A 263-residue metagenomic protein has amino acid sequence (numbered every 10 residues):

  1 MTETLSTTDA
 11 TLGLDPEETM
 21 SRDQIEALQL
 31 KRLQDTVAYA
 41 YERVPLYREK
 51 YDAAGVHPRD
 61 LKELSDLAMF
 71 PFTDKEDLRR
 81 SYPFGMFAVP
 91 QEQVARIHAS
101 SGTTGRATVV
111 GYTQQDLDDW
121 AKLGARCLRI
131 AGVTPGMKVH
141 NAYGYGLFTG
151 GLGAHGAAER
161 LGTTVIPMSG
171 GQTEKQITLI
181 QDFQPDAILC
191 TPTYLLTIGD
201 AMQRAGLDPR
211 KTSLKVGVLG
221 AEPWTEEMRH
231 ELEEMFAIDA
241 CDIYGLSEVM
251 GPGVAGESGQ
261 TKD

Functional and structural regions predicted by a protein language model:
M1-A99, T104-K122, R126-I130, T134: Nucleotide 5′-phosphate-binding alpha/beta core
T2-Y41, P45, L161-D263: Active-site glycine/GP-rich loop and adjacent strand/helix microenvironment that borders small-molecule binding pockets
H98, H140, L189: N-terminal Rossmann-like NAD(P) cofactor-binding module of classical short-chain dehydrogenase/reductase
G105-D119, H155-V165, P185-L189: Acidic/glycine-enriched edge-of-secondary-structure segments
L117, G144-G146, T193-L195: Short glycine-enriched loops at secondary-structure junctions
A121-K138, T173-Q184: Conserved ATP-dependent adenylate/AMP-binding module captured primarily in the ANL superfamily
A125-V165: Conserved AMP-binding loop of ANL adenylate-forming enzymes
